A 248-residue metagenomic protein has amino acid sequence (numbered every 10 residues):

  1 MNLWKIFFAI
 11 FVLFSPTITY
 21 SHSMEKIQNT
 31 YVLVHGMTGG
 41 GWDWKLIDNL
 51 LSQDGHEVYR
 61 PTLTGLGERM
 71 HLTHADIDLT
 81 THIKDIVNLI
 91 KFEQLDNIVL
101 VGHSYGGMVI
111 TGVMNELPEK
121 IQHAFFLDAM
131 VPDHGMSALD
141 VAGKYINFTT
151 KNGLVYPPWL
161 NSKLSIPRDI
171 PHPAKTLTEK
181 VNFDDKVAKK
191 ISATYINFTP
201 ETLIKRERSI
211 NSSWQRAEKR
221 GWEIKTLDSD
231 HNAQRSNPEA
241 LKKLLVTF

Functional and structural regions predicted by a protein language model:
G36-G40, S104: Active-site glycine-rich loops that stabilize anionic/oxyanionic intermediates across multiple enzyme folds
L51-H71: Conserved alpha/beta-hydrolase
T62, V99, Q122-F125: Residue in the alpha/beta-hydrolase core beta-strand immediately N-terminal to the catalytic nucleophile
A75, N115, K120-I121, F125-P157 (+1 more regions): Flexible "cap/lid" loop of the alpha/beta hydrolase fold
I83-I98: Conserved acidic catalytic loop of the alpha/beta-hydrolase fold
V101-G102, G106, I110: Gly/Ala-rich beta-loop-alpha elbow adjacent to hydrolase catalytic centers
P167-K186, R208-S209: Active-site nucleophile elbow and catalytic-triad environment of alpha/beta-hydrolase enzymes
P200-D228, R235, F248: Conserved loop-alpha-helix segment in the C-terminal half of the alpha/beta-hydrolase fold that carries the catalytic
